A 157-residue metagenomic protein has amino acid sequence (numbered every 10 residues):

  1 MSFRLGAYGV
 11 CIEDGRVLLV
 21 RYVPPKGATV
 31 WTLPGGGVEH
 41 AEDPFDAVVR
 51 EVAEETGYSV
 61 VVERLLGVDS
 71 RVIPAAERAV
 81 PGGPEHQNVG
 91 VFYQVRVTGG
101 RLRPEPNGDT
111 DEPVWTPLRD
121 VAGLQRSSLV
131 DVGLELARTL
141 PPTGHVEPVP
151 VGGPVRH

Functional and structural regions predicted by a protein language model:
M1-S2, V30, P81-V89, N107-T110: A generic structural micro-feature
M1-V17, G37-E39, F92-Q94: Conserved N-terminal beta-strand and adjoining loop/helix that marks the start of the Nudix/MutT-like hydrolase domain
R4, I12, L33, V60 (+1 more regions): Short connector loops at helix/strand junctions that flank enzyme active sites, especially segments positioning acidic
R16-E54, Y58: Conserved Nudix-box catalytic region and its N-terminal flanking loop in Nudix hydrolases and closely related
V17, E63, H86-F92, P113: Structural motif
K26, W31, L102-H157: Nudix hydrolase/Nudix homology domain
S59-V68: A short coil-to-beta-strand element that immediately follows conserved catalytic motifs
R71-L102: Active-site-adjacent beta-strand/loop module that shapes the phosphate/pyrophosphate-binding cleft
